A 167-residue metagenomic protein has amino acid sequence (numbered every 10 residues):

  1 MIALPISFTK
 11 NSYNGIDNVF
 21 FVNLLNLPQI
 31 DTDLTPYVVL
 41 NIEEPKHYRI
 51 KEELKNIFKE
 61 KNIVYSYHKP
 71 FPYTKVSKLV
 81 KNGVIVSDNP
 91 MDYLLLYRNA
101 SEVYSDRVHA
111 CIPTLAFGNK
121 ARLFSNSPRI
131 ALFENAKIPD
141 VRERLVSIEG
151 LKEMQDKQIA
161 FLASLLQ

Functional and structural regions predicted by a protein language model:
M1-Q167: Active-site anion-handling motifs in enzyme catalytic cores
